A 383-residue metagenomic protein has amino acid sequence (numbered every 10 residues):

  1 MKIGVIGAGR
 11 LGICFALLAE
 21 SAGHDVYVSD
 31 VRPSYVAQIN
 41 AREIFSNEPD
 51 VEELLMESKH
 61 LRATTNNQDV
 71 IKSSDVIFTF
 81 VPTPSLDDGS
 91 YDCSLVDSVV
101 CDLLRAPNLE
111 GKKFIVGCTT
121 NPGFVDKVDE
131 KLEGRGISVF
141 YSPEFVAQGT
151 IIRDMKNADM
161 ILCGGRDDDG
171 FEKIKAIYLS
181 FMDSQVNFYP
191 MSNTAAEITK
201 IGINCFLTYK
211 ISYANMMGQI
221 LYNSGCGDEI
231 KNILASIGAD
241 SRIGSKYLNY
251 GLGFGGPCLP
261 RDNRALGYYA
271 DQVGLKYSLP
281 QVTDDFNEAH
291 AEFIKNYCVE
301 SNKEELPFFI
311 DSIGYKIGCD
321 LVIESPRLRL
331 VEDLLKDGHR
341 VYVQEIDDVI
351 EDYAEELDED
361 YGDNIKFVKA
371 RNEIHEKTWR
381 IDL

Functional and structural regions predicted by a protein language model:
M1-L383: Structural/interface elements that position substrates and couple domains in central-metabolism enzymes
